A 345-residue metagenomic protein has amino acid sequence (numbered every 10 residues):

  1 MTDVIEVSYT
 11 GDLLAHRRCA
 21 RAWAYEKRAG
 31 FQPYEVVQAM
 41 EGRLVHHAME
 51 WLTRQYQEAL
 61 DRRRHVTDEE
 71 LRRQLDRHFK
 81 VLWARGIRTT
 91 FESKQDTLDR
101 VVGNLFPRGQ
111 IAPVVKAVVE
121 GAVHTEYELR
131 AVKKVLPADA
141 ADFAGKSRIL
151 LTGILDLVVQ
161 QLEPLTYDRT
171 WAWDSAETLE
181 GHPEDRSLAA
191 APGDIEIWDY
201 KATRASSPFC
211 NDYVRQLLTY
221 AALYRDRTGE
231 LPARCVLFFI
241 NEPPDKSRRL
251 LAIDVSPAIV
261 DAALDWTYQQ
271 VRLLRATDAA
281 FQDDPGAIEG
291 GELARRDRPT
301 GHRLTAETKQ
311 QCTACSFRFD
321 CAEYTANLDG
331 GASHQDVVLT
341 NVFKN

Functional and structural regions predicted by a protein language model:
M1-Q74, P137, D174-E177: Charged, glycine-rich intrinsically disordered N-terminal tails and low-complexity linkers that flank
R17-Y25, A190-D199, E289-E292: Active-site-adjacent bridging/hinge elements
A29, Y200-R204, F239-N241: A short beta-strand motif that forms part of the nucleic acid-binding face of small beta-barrel RNA-binding folds
V37, E41, V45, K94 (+2 more regions): Hydrophobic (often cysteine-bearing) scaffold residues that line and stabilize catalytic clefts of nucleotide/cofactor
A48-D142: A non-catalytic, helix-rich entry segment at domain boundaries
W51-Q55, A222-R227: Active-site catalytic microenvironments for nucleophilic, acid-base chemistry
H124-L217, A222: Non-catalytic protein-protein interaction segments used by genome-maintenance enzymes to assemble and couple activities
Y167, A172-H182, F209-C210, Y224-N345: Metal-dependent nuclease catalytic regions and adjoining charged, substrate-binding loops involved in nucleic-acid end
